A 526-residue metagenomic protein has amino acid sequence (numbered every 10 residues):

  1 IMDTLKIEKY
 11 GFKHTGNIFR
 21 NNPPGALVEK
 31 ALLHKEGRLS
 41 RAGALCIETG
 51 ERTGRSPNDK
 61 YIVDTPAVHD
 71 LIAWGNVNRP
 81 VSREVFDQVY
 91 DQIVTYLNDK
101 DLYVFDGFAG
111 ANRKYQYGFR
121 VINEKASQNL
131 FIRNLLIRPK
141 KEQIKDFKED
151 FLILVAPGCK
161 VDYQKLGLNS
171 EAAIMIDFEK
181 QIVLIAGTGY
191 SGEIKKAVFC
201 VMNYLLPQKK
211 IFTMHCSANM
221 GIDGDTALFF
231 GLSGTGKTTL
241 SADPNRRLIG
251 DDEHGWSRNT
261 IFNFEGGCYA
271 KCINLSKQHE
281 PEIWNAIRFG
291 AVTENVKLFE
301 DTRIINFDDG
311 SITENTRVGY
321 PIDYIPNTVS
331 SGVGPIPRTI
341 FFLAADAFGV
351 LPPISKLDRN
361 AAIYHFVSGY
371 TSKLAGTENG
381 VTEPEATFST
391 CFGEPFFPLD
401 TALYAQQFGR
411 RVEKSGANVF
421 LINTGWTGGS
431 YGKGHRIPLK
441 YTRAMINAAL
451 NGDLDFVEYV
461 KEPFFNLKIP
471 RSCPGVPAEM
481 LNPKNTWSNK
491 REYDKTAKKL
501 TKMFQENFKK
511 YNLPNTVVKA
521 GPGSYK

Functional and structural regions predicted by a protein language model:
I1-K145: N-terminal accessory targeting/assembly segments
D3-R41, P207, H215-L232, D243-P244 (+2 more regions): Glycine-rich, often acidic-flanked micro-motifs that create phosphate/phosphodiester-binding or positioning elements
V68-W74, D177-I182, A186, E385-C391: Gly-rich Lys/Arg/Thr-decorated short loops/hinges at beta-loop-alpha junctions or inter-strand turns that position
E149-F151, V155-L205: Charged, amphipathic alpha-helical linker segments immediately N-terminal to NTP-binding catalytic cores
K237: Conserved lysine of the Walker
L240: Hydrophobic positions on the alpha1 helix immediately C-terminal to the Walker A/P-loop
M480, N485-K526: Generic C-terminus detector
